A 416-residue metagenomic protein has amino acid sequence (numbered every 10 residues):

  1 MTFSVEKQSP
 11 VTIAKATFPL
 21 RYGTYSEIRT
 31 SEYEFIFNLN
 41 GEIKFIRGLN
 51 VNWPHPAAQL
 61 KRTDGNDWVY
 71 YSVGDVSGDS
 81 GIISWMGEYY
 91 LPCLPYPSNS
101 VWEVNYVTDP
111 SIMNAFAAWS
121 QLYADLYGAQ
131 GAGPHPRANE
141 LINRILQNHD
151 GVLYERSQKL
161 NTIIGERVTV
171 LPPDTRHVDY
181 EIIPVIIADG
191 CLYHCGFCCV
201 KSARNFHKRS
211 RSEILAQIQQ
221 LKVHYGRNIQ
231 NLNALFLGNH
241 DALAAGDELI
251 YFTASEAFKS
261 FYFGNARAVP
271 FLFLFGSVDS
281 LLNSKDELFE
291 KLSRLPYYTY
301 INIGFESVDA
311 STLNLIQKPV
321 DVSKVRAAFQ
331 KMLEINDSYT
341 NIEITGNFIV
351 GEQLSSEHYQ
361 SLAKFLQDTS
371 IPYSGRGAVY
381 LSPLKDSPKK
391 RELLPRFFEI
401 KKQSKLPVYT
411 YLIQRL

Functional and structural regions predicted by a protein language model:
M1-S111, F261-F263, T369-L416: Class I S-adenosyl-L-methionine
I36-V185, S202, N228-Q230, N265: N-terminal [4Fe-4S]-dependent radical SAM core
H177-E213: Canonical Radical SAM [4Fe-4S] cluster-binding loop centered on the CxxxCxxC motif and its immediate flanking residues
D189-G190, F197-V200, L237-A242, I303-V308 (+2 more regions): Short loop/turn segments at strand-loop or loop-helix junctions that form parts of catalytic or ligand-binding pockets
S212-R227: Short microdomains enriched in Cys/His and/or Lys/Arg
I214, A245-G246, V278-S284, G351-E357 (+1 more regions): Acidic-and-aromatic substrate-binding clefts and catalytic sites of carbohydrate-active enzymes
V223-E343: Conserved SAM/AdoMet-binding glycine-rich loop
P296-S307, V320-E392, E399-Q414: Conserved C-terminal portion of the radical SAM core fold that forms the substrate/S-adenosylmethionine-binding
